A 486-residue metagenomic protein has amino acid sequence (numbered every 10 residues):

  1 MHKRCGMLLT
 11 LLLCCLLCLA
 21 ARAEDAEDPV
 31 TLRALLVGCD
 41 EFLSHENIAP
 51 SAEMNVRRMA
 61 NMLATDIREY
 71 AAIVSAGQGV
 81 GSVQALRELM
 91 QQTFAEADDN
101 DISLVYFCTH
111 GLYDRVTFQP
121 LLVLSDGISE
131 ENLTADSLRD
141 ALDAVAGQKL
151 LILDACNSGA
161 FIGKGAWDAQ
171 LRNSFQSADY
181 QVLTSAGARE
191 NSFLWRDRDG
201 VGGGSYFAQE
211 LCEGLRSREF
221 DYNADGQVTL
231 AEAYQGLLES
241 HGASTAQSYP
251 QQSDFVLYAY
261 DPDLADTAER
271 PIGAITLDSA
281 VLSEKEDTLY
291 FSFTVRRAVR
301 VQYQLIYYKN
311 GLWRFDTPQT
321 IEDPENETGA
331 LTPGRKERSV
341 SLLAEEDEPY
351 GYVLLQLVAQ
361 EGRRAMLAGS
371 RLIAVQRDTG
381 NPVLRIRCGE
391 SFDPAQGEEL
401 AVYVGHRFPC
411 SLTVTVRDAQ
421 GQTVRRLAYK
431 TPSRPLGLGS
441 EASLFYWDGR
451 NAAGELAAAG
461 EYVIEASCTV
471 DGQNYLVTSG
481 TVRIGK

Functional and structural regions predicted by a protein language model:
L9-C18: Bacterial N-terminal signal peptides
A21-S279, E284, R297: Cysteine endopeptidase catalytic domains of the caspase/legumain-like
N100, A298, R335, E348-L354 (+2 more regions): Extracellular Ig-like/FN3 beta-sandwich strand-entry sites
Y222-L230, E284, T288, R387-E399 (+1 more regions): Acidic, glycine-anchored loop motifs typical of Ca2+
L289-V295, E398-H406, W447: Aromatic/hydrophobic beta-strand junction motif of beta-rich domains
K309-N310, R417-T423, Y462: Short, glycine-anchored, charge-dense loop/turn motifs used at functional sites
W313-E348, T423-A457: Glycine-centered tight-turn motifs at strand-turn-strand junctions
L355-Y403, A459-K486: C-terminal tail/sorting-segment detector
